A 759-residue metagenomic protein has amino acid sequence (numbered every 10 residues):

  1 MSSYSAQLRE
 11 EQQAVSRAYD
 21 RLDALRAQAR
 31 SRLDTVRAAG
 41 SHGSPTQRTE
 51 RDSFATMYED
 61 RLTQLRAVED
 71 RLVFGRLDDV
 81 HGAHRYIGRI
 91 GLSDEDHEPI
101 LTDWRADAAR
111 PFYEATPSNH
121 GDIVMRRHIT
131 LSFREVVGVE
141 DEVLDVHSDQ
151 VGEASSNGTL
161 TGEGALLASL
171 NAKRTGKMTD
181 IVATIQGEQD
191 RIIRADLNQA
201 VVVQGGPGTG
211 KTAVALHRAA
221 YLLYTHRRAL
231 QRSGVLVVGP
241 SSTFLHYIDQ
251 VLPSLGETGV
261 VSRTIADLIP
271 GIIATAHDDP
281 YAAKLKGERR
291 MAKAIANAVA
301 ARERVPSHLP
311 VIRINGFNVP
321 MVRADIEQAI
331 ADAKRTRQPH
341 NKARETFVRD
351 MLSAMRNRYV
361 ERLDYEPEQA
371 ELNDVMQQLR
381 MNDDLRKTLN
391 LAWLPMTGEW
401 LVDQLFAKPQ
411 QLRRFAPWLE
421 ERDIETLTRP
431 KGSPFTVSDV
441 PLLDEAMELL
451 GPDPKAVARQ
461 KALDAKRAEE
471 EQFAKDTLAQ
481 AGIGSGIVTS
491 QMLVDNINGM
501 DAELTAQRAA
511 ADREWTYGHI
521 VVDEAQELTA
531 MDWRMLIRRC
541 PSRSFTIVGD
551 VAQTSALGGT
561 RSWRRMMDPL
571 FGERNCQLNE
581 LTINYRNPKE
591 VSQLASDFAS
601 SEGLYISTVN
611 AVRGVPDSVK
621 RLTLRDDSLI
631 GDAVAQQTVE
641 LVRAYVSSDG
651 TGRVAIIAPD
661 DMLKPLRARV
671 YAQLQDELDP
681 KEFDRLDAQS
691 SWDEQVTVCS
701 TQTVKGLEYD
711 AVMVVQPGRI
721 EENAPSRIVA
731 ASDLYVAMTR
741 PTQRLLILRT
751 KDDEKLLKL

Functional and structural regions predicted by a protein language model:
M1-S5, R9-R32, V36, G40 (+8 more regions): P-loop NTPase Walker
M1-V182, Q186-R191, K755: Extended, charged low-complexity regulatory segments
R9, Q13, Q64, A168-A172 (+10 more regions): Generic amphipathic alpha-helical segments used as scaffolds and interaction surfaces in large, multi-domain proteins
K177, I181, K211-A215, M291 (+4 more regions): Phosphate/oxyanion-binding active-site loops and adjacent basic polyanion-contact surfaces
Q186, D190-L197, A220, N390 (+4 more regions): Amphipathic, well-packed alpha-helical segments that form the structural scaffold of globular domains
D196-Q199, G205, R232-G234, H246-F415: Conserved ATP-dependent motor core of P-loop NTPases, especially the RecA-like helicase ATPase domain
R228, S233, S242-K286, M447-P454 (+2 more regions): Conserved helicase motor core of SF1/SF2 NTP-dependent helicases
A324-H519, L528-W533: Conserved helicase NTPase catalytic core signature
